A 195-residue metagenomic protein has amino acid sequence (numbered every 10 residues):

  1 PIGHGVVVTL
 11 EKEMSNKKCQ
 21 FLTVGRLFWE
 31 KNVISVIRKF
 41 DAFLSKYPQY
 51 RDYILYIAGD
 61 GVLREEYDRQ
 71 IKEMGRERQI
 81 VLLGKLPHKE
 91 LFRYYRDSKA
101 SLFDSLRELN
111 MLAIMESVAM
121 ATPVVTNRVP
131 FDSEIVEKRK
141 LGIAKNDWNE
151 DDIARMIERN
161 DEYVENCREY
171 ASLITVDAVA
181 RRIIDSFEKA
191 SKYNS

Functional and structural regions predicted by a protein language model:
P1-E11, I80: Donor nucleotide-sugar binding/catalytic pocket of nucleotide-sugar-dependent glycosyltransferases
L10-K31, I37-A42: Conserved donor-binding/catalytic core segment of Leloir-type glycosyltransferases
E66-L86: Nucleotide-activated donor-binding/catalytic signature segment of Leloir-type glycosyltransferases, i.e., the conserved
K85-L86, R93-S98, I183: Short alpha-helical donor nucleotide-sugar binding micro-motif in glycosyltransferases
L106: Aromatic "clamp/platform" in nucleotide-sugar-dependent glycosyltransferases that forms part of the donor/acceptor
P123-T126: Short hydrophobic beta-strand element within catalytic cores of glycosyltransferases and related nucleotide-activated
S133-I157: Change "using UDP/GDP/dTDP sugars" to "using nucleotide sugars
D161-S195: A charged, aromatic-enriched C-terminal amphipathic alpha-helix characteristic of glycosyltransferases across folds
